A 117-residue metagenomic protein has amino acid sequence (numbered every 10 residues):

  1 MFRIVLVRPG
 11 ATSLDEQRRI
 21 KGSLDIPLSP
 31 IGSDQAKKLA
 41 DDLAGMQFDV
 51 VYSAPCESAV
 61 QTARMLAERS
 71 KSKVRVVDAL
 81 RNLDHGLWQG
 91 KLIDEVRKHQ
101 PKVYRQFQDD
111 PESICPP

Functional and structural regions predicted by a protein language model:
M1-V5: Extreme N-terminal starter segment of soluble prokaryotic enzymes
R8: Active-site beta-alpha turn of Rossmann-fold NAD(P)-dependent dehydrogenases/reductases
A11-M65, C115-P117: Loop-to-helix element that buttresses phosphate recognition and phosphoryl-transfer chemistry
I20, I26-L28, L80-L83, F107: Short clusters of hydrophobic/aromatic residues that line enzyme substrate/ligand-binding pockets
D25, I31-S33, H85-I93, E112: Short capping/connector residues at structural and topological boundaries
K38-R105: Phosphate-coordination/substrate-recognition cap region in phosphate-metabolizing enzymes
V103-P117: Short glycine/proline- and acidic residue-enriched helix-loop micro-motifs that form flexible lids or anion-recognition
